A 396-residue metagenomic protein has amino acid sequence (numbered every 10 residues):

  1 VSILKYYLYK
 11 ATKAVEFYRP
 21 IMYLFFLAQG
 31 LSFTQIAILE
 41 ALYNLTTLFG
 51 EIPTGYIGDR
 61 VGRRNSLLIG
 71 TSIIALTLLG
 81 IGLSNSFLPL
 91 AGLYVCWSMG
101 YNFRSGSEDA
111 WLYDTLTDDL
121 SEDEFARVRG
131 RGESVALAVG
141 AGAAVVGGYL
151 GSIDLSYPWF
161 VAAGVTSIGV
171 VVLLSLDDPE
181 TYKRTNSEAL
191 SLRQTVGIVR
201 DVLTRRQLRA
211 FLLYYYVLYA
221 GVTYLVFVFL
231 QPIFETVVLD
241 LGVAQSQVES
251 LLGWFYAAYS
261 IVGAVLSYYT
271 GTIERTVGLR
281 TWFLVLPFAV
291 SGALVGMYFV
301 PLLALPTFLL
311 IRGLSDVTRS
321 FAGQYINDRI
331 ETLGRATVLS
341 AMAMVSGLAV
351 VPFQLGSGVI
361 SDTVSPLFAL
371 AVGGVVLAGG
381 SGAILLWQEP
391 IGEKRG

Functional and structural regions predicted by a protein language model:
V1-T34, V95, L203-V226, L309-G313: Pair of pore-lining "gating" transmembrane helices in MFS-fold secondary transporters
Y18-R19, F25, S156-F160, D201-V265: A single, central transmembrane helix in multi-pass transporters
L27-A28, F87, V139-A162, Q231-V243 (+3 more regions): Transmembrane alpha-helix termini and helix-breaking/packing motifs in multi-pass membrane transporters
F49-L88: Conserved MFS/SLC helix-loop-helix module at the cytosolic interface between two early adjacent transmembrane helices
S72-S86, A91, L174, F288-P301 (+1 more regions): C-terminal ends and interior cores of transmembrane alpha-helices in multi-pass membrane transporters/permeases
Y94-A138: Cytoplasmic helix-loop-helix junction between adjacent transmembrane helices in 12-TM secondary transporters
A162-S187, L386-G396: Helix-loop junctions on the cytosolic side of multi-pass membrane transporters, especially the intracellular loop
L173-Y214, T236-D240, F288: Juxtamembrane intracellular "pre-TM" segments in multi-pass secondary transporters
